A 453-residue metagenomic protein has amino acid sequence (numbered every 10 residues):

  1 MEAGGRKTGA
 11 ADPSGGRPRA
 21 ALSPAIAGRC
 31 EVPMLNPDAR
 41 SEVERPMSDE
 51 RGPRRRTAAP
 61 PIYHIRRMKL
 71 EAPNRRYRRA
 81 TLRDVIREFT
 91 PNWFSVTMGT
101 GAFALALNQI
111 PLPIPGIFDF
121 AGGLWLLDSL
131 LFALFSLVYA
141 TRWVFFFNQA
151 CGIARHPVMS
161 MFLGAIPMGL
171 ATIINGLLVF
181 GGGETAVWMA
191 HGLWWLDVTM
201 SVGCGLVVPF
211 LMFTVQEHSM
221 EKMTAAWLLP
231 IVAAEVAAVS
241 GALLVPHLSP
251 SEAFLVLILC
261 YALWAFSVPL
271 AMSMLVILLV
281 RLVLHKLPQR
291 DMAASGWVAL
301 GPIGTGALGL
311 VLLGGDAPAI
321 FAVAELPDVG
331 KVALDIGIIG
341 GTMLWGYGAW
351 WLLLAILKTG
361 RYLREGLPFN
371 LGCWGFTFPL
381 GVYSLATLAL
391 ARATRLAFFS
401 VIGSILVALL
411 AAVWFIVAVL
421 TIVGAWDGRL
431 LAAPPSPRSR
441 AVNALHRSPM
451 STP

Functional and structural regions predicted by a protein language model:
R75-A106, A121, W125, N148-I174 (+9 more regions): Juxtamembrane helix-loop boundaries in multi-pass membrane proteins
L107-F120, L178-M189, L243-I258, L313-A319 (+1 more regions): Helix-coil boundary and interhelical linker segments in multi-pass alpha-helical membrane proteins
G123-L134, M189-V202, I258-A271, G341-G346: Structural signature of hydrophobic alpha-helical transmembrane segments
W227-A355: Generic multipass alpha-helical transmembrane bundles of integral membrane proteins
S249-A253, P318-P327, K331, E365 (+1 more regions): Extracellular/periplasmic helix-loop-helix junctions in multi-pass membrane proteins
G330-R392: Extended, compositionally biased non-globular segments
L344-G346, V401-I416: Small-residue-rich transmembrane alpha-helices that serve as helix-helix interface/gating elements in multipass
